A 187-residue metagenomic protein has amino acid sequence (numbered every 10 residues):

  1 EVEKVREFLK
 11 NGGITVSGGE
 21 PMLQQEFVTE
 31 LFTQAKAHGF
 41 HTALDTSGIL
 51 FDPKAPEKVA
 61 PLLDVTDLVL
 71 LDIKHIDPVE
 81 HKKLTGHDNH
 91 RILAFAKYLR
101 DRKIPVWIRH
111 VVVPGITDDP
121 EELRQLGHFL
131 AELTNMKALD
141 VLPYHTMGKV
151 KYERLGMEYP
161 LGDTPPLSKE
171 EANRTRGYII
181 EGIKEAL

Functional and structural regions predicted by a protein language model:
V2-G13, G18-L142, M147, E153: Conserved AdoMet/S-adenosylmethionine-binding subsite of the radical SAM
P105, E170-L187: C-terminal accessory region of radical SAM enzymes
H128-A131, K137, E153-Y178: A structural motif corresponding to the C-terminal lobe/cap of the Radical SAM core domain
